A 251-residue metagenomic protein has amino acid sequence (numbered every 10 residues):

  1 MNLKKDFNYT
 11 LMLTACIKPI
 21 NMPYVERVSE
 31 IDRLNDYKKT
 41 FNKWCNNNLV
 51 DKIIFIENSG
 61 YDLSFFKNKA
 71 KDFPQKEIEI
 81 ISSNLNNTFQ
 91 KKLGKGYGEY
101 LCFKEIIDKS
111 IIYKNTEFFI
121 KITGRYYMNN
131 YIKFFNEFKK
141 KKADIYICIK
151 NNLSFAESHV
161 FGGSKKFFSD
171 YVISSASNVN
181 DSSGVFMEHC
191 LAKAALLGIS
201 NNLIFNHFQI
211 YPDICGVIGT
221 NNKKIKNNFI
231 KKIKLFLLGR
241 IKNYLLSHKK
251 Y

Functional and structural regions predicted by a protein language model:
M1-Y251: ER/Golgi luminal nucleotide-sugar-dependent glycosyltransferases, focusing on the catalytic module
